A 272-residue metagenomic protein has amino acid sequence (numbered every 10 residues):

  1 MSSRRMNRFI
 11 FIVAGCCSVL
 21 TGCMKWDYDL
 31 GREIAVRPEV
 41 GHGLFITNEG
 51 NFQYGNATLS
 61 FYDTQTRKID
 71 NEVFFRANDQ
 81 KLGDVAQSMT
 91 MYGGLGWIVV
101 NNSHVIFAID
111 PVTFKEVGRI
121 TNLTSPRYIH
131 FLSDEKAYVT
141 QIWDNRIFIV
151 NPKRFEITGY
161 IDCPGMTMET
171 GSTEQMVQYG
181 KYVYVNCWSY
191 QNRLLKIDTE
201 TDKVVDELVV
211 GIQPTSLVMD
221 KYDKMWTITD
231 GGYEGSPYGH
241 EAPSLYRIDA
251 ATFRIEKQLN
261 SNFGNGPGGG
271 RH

Functional and structural regions predicted by a protein language model:
S2-I10: Bacterial N-terminal signal peptides that target proteins for export
R5, M24-H272: Predominantly soluble domains enriched in secretory-pathway, periplasmic, or organellar proteins
F9-C17: Sec-dependent N-terminal signal peptides
V19-G22: C-terminal motif of bacterial Sec signal peptides marking the signal peptidase cleavage site
